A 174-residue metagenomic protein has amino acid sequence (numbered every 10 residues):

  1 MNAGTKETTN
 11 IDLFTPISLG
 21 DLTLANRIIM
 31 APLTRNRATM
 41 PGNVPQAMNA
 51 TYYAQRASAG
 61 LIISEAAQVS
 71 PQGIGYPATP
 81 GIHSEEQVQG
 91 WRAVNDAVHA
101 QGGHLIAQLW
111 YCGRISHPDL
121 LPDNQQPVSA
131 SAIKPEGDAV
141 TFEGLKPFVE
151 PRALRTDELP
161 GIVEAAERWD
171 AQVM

Functional and structural regions predicted by a protein language model:
M1-M174: Flavin-dependent oxidoreductase catalytic cores
